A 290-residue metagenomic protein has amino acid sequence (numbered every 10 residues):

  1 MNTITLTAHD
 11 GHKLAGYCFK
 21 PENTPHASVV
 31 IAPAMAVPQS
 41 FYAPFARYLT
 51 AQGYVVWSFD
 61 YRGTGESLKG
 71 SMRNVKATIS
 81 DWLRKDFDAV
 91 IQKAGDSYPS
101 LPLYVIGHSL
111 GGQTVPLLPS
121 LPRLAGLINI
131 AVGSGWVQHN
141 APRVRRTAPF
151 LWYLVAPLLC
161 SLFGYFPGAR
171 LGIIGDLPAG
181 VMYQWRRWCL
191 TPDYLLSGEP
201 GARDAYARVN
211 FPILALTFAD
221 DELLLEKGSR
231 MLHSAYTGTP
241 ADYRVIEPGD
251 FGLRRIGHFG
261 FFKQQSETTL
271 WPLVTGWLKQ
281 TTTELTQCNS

Functional and structural regions predicted by a protein language model:
M1-P21: N-terminal cap/lid segment of alpha/beta-hydrolase-fold proteins
I31-V37: Active-site glycine-rich loops that stabilize anionic/oxyanionic intermediates across multiple enzyme folds
Q39-S71: Conserved alpha/beta-hydrolase
K76-D96: Alpha/beta-hydrolase active-site loop
I106-D193: Alpha/beta-hydrolase-fold enzymes
V209, A215-T217: Short beta-strand/loop motif that positions the catalytic acidic residue of the alpha/beta-hydrolase fold
L225-A235: Short alpha-helix in the alpha/beta-hydrolase fold that links the catalytic acid
I246-S290: Catalytic active-site module of serine/aspartate enzymes centered on a nucleophile-bearing elbow/loop
